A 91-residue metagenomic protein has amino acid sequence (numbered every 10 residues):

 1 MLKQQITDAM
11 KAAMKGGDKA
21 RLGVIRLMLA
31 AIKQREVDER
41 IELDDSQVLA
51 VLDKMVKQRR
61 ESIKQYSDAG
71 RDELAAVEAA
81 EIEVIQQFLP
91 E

Functional and structural regions predicted by a protein language model:
M1-E91: Charged, compositionally biased, marginally structured helical/coil segments
